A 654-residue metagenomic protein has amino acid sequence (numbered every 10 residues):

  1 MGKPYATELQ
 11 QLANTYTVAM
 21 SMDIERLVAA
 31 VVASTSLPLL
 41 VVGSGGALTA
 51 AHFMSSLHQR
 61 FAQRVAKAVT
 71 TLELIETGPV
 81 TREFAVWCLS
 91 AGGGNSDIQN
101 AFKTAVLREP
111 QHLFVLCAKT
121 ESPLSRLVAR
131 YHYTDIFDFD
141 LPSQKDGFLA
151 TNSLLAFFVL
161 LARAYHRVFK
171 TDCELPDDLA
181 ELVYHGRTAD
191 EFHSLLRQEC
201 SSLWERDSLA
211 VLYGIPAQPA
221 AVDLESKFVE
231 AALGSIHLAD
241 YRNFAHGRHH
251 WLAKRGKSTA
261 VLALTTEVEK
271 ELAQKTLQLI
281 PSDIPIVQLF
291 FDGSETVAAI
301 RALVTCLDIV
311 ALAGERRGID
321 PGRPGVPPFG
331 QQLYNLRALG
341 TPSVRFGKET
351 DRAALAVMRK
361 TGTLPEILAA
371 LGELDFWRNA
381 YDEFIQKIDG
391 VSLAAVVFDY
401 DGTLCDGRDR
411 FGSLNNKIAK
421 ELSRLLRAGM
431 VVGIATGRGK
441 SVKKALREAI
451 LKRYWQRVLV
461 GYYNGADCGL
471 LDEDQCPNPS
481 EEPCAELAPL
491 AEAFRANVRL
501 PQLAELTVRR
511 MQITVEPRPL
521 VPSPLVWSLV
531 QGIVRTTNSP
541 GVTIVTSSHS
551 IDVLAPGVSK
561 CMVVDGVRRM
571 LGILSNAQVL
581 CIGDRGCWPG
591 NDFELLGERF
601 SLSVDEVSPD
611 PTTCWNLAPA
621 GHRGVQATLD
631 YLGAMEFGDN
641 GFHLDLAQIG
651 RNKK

Functional and structural regions predicted by a protein language model:
G2-L37, H132-K257, Q331-E349: Active-site phosphate/pyrophosphate-binding segments
G2-N14, V115, A129-H132, S258-A356 (+1 more regions): Phosphate-moiety recognition in structured ligand-binding domains
E25, V32-L182, R255-D292: Glycine-rich phosphate-binding loops that contact phosphosugars or nucleotide phosphates
V31-S34, A101-A105, E199, S413-G429: Catalytic-core regions built around general acid/base machinery
L127-H132, S413-T507: Active-site phosphate-binding/coordination module
G347-W377, V391, V563-K654: Mg2+-dependent phosphoryl-transfer enzymes with acidic/Ser/Thr/Gly-rich catalytic loops
D389-F411, D592: Asp-based phosphoryl-transfer active-site loop
N497-L580, R585-E594: Conserved acidic, metal-coordinating active-site core of Asp-based, Mg2+-dependent phosphoryl-transfer enzymes
